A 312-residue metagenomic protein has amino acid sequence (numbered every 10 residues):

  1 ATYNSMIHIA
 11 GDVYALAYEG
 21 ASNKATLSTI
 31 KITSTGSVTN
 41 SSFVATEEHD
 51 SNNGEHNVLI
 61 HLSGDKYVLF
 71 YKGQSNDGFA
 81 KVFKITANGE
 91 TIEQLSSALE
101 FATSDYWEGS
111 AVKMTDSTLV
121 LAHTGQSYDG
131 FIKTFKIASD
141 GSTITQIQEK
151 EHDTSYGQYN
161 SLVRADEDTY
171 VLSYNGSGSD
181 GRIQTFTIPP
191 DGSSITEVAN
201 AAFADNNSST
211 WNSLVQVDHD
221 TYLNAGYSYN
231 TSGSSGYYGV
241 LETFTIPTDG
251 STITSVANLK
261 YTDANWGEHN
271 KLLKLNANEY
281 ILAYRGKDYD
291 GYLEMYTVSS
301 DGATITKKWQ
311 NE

Functional and structural regions predicted by a protein language model:
A1-E312: Extracellular, repeat-based ectodomains that mediate carbohydrate processing or recognition
